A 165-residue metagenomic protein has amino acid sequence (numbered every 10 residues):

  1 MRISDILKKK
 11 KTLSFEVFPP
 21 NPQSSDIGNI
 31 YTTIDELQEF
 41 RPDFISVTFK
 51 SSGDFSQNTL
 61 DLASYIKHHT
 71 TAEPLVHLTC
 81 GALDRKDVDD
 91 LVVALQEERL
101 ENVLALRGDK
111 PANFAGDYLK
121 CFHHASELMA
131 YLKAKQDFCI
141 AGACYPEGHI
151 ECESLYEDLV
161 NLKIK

Functional and structural regions predicted by a protein language model:
I3, K11-T12, N21-I45, R85 (+1 more regions): Alpha/beta enzyme core
F18: Phosphate/pyrophosphate-binding loop motifs in nucleotide- or prenyl diphosphate-using proteins
S24, S51-Q57, G81-K86: Acidic-and-aromatic substrate-binding clefts and catalytic sites of carbohydrate-active enzymes
F44-F55, L78, V103-L106: Catalytic beta/alpha-barrel core
G53-H77, C121-G142: Alpha-helix-loop-beta-strand connector modules within alpha/beta enzyme cores
A72-E73, C80, L106-D109: Active-site entrance/lid segments in N-terminal catalytic domains of soluble metabolic enzymes
